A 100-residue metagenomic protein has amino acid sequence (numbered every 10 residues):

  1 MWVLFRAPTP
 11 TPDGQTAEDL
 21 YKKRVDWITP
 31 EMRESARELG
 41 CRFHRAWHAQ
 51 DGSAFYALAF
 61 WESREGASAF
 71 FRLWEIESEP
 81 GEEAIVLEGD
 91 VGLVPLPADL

Functional and structural regions predicted by a protein language model:
M1-F55, F60-I76, V86-L100: Short S/T/G/P-rich N-terminal loop/turn motif that feeds into the first structured element of a domain
